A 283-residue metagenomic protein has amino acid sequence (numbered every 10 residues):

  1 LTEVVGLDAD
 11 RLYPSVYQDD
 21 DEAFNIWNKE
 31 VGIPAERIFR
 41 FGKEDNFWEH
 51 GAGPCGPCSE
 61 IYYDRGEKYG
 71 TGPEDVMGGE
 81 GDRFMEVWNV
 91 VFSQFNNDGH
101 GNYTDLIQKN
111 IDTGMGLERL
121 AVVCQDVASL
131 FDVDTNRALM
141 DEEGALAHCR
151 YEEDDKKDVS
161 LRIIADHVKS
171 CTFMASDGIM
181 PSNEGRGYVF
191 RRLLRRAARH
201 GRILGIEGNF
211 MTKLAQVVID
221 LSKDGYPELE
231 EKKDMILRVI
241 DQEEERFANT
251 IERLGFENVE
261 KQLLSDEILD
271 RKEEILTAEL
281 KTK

Functional and structural regions predicted by a protein language model:
L1-V217, L221-P227, L237-V239, E243-T282: Structured aminoacyl-transfer and RNA-binding surfaces used for tRNA recognition/handling in the translation apparatus
E230-K233: A short alpha-helix capping/helix-loop junction motif
